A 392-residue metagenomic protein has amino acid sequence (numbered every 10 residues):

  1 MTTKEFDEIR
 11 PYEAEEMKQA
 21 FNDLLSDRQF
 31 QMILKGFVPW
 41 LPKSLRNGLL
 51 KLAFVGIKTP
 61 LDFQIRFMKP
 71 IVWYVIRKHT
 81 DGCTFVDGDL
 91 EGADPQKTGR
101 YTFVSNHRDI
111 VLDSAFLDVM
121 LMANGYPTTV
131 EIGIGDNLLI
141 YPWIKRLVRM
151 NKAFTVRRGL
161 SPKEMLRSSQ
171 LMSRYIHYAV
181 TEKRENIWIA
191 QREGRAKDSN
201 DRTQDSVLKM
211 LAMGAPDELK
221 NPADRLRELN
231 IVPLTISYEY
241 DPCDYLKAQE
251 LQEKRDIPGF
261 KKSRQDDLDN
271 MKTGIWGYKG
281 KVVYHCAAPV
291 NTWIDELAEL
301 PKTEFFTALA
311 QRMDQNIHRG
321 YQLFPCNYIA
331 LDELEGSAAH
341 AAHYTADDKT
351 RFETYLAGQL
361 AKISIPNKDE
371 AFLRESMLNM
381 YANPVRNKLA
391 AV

Functional and structural regions predicted by a protein language model:
M1-Y101, H107-D118, M122, K145 (+2 more regions): Membrane-anchoring hydrophobic helices of lipid-metabolizing enzymes
R10, A14-E15, D27, Q31 (+10 more regions): Short, structured coil/loop segments at alpha-helix boundaries
Q19, D23, D266-D269, D295 (+1 more regions): Polar/charged alpha-helical tracts
K58-D62, G159-L166, D198, L300-T307: Charge-dense, low-complexity intrinsically disordered segments
M68-V290, A342, G358-I363: Soluble catalytic domains of membrane acyltransferases
D256-D332: A cross-taxonomic marker for long C-terminal extensions/tails that follow the last structured domain
F305, I317, Y321-V392: Long, low-complexity C-terminal extensions of enzymes
